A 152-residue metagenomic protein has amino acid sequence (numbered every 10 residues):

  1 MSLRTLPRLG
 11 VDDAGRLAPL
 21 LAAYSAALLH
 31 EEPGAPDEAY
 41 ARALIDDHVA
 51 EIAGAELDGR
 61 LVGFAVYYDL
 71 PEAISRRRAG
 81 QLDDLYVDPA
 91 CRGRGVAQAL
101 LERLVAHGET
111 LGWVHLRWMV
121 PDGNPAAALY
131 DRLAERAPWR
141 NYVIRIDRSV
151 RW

Functional and structural regions predicted by a protein language model:
S2-P19: A short beta-loop-alpha structural element at the N-terminal edge of CoA-dependent acyl/N-acetyltransferase catalytic
P19-E32, A73: Helix-loop element at the rim of GNAT/NAT acetyltransferase active sites that forms part of the acceptor-substrate
R42-G54, Q81, P138: A short helix-loop-beta-strand connector motif used in the catalytic cores of GNAT acetyltransferases and, in some
G54, R60-D69, Q81: Conserved beta-strand in the GNAT
L70-L82, R92, A137-P138: A conserved beta-turn-beta hairpin within the catalytic core of GNAT-like acetyltransferases that forms part
C91, G95-R103: Conserved acetyl-CoA pyrophosphate-binding loop and the N-cap/start of the following alpha-helix in GNAT-like
Q98, P121-I144, V150-W152: Conserved active-site alpha-helix within GNAT-family acetyltransferase domains
G108-P121: Conserved GNAT acetyl-CoA-binding A-motif
